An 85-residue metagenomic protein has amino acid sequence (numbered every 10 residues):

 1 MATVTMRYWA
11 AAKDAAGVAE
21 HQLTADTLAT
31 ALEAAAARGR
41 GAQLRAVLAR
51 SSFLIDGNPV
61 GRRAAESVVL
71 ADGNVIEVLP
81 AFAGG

Functional and structural regions predicted by a protein language model:
M1-G84: Ubiquitin-like/PB1-type beta-grasp interaction modules and other compact soluble beta-rich domains
